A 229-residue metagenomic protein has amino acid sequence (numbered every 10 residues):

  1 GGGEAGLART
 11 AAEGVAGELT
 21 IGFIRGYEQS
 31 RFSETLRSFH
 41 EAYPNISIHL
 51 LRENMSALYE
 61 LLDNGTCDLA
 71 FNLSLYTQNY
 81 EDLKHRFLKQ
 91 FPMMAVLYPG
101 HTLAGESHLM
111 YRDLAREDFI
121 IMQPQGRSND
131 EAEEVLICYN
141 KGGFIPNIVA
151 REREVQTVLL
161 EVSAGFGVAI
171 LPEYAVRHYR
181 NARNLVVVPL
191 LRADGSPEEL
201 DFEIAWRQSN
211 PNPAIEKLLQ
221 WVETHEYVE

Functional and structural regions predicted by a protein language model:
G1, E199-E229: Extended ligand-binding regions for polar small-molecule ligands
G1-A12: Alpha-helical linker/hinge and terminal dimerization helices associated with HTH transcriptional regulators
A16-Q78, E152: Central regulatory/effector-binding core of bacterial HTH transcription factors
E18-G22, A70, V96, I120 (+2 more regions): Short, well-ordered beta-strand segments
I21, L61-D63, L114, L160-F166 (+1 more regions): Hydrophobic residues within well-ordered alpha-helices
Y80-R86, F91-P92, Q156-Q208: Beta-alpha-beta core module
D82-M93, L97-F119, E216: Flexible hinge/capping segments at coil-to-helix
D118-G142, N212-L219, E229: Secondary-structure junction motif
